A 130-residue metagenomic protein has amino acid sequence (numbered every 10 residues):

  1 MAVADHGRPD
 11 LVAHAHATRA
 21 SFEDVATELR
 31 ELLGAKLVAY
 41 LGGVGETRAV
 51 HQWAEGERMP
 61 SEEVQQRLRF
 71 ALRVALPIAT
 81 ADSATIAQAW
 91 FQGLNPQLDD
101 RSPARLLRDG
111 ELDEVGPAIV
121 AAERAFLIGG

Functional and structural regions predicted by a protein language model:
M1-G130: Non-transmembrane "mature" sequence context
